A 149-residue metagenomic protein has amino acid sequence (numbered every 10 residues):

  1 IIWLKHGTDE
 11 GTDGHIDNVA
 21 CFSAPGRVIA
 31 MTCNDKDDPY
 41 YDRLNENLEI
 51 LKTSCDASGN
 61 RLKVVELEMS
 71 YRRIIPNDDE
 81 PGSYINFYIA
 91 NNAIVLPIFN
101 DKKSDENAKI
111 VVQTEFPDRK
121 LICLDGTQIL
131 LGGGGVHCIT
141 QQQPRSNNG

Functional and structural regions predicted by a protein language model:
I1-G149: Histidine/cysteine-enriched polar flanking segments
